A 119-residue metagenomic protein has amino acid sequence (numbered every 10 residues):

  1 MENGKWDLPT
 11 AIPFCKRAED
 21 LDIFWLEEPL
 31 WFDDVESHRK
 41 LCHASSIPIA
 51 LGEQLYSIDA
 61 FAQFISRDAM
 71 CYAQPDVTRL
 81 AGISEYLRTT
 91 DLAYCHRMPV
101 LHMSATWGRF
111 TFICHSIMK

Functional and structural regions predicted by a protein language model:
M1-W107, T111: Catalytic core of soluble alpha/beta enzymes
H115-K119: Active-site pocket-lining/capping segments in soluble small-molecule metabolic enzymes
